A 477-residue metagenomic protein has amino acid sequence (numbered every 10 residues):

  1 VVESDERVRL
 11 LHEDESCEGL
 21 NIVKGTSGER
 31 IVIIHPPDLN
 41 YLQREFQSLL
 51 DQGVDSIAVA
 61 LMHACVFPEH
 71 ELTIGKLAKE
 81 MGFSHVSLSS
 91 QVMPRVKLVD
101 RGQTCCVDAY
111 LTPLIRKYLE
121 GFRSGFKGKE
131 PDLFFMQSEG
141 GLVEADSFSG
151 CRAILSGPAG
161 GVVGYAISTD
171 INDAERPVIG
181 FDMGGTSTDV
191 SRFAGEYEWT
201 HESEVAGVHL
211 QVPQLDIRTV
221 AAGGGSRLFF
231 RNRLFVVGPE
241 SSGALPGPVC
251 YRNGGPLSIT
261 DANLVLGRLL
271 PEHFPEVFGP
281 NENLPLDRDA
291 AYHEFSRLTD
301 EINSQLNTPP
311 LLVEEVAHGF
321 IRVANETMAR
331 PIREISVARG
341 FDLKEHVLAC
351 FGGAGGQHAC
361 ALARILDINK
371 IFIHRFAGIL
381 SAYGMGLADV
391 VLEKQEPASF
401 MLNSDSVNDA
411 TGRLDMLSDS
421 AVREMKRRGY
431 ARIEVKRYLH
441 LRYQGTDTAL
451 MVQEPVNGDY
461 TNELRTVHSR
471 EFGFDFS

Functional and structural regions predicted by a protein language model:
V1-S477: N-terminally biased helix-coil "hinge/interface" segments that flank
